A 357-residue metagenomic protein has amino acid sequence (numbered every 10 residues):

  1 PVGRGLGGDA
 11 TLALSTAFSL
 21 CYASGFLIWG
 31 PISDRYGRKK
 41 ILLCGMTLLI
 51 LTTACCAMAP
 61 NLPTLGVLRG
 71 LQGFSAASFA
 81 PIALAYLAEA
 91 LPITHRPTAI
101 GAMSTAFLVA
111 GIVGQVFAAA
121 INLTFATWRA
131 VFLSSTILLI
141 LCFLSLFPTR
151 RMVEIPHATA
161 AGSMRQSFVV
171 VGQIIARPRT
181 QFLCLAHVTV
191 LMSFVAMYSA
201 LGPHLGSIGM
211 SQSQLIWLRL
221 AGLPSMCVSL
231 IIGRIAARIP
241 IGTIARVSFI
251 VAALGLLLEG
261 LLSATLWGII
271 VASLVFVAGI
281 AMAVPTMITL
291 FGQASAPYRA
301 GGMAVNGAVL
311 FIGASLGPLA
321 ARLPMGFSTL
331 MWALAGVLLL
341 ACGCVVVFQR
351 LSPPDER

Functional and structural regions predicted by a protein language model:
G5, G37, M58-T64, L262-A264: Helix-breaking motifs and short loop linkers at transmembrane-helix boundaries and internal kinks in secondary membrane
S24-P60: Conserved MFS/SLC helix-loop-helix module at the cytosolic interface between two early adjacent transmembrane helices
F26-G37, V228-I241, M325: Helix-to-loop junctions at the C-terminal end of transmembrane segments in multipass secondary transporters
L68-F107: Cytoplasmic helix-loop-helix junction between adjacent transmembrane helices in 12-TM secondary transporters
I93-H95, A102-R150: Helix-loop-helix hairpin linking two adjacent transmembrane segments in secondary transporters
M152-C184: Juxtamembrane intracellular "pre-TM" segments in multi-pass secondary transporters
G242-M287: C-terminal transmembrane helical hairpin of 12-TM major facilitator-type secondary transporters
